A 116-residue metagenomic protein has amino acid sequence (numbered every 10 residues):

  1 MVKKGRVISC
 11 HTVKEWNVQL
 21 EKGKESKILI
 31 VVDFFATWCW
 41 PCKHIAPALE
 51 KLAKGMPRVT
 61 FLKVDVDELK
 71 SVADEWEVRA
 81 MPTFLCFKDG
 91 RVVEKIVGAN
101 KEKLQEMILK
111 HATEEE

Functional and structural regions predicted by a protein language model:
M1-I28, E106-E116: N-terminal leader/targeting and pre-domain segments
R6, F35, L62: Conserved Rossmann-like nucleotide-binding pocket used by diverse enzymes that bind dinucleotide cofactors
K14-N17, K70-S71, E102: Acidic phosphotransfer microenvironment of two-component signaling modules
E25-L29, A46-V64, E68: Conserved helix-turn-beta segment immediately C-terminal to the redox Cys motif in thioredoxin-like folds
F34-A48: Conserved redox-active cysteine motifs that mediate thiol-disulfide chemistry, especially di-cysteine Cys-X(1-2)-Cys
D67-R79: Mid-chain, well-packed structural core segment of small domains
R79-E116: Non-catalytic, surface beta->alpha helical segment in thiol-disulfide oxidoreductase systems
